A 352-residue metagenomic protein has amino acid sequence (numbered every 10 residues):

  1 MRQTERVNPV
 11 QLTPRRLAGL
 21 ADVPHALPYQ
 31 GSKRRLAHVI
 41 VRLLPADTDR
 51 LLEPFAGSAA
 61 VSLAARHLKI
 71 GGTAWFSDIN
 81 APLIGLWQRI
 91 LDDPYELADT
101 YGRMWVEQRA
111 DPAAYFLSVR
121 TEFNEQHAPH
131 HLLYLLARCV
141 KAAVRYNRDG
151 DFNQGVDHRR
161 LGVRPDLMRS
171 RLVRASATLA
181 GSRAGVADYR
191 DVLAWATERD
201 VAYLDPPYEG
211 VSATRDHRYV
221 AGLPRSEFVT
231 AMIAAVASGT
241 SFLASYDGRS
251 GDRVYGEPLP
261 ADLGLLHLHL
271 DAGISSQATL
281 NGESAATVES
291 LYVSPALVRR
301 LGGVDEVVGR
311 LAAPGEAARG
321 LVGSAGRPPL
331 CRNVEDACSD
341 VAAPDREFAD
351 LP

Functional and structural regions predicted by a protein language model:
M1-W75, I79, S182, A187-A196 (+2 more regions): Class I S-adenosyl-L-methionine
R2-R42, A46, D93-Y203, P207-R215 (+1 more regions): SAM-dependent nucleic-acid methyltransferase catalytic core
D47-R120: SAM cofactor-binding core of SAM-dependent methyltransferases, primarily the Rossmann-like beta-alpha-beta module
L86-R89, V144-R148, Y255-E257: Short aromatic-enriched loop/helix-cap "lid" or pocket-rim segments at secondary-structure transitions that line
W87, L133, F152, A175 (+2 more regions): Generic structural hydrophobic/aromatic packing signal, biased to beta-strands
